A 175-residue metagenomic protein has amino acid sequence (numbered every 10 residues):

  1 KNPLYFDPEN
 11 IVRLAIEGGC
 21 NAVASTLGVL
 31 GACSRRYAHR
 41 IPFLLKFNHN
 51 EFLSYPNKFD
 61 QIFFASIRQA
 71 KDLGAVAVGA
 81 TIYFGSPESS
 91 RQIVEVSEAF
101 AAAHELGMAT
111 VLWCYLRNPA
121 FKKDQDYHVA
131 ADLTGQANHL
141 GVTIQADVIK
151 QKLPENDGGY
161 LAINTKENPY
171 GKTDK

Functional and structural regions predicted by a protein language model:
N2-K175: Alpha/beta enzyme core
